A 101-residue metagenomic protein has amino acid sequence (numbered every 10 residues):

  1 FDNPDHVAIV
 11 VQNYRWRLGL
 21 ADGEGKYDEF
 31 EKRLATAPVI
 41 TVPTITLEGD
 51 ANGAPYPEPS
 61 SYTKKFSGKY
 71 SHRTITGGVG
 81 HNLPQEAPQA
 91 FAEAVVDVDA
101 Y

Functional and structural regions predicted by a protein language model:
F1-N3, V79-G80: Active-site rim elements
D2-F66, S71-T74: Conserved serine/cysteine hydrolase catalytic core
S67-Y101: Catalytic active-site module of serine/aspartate enzymes centered on a nucleophile-bearing elbow/loop
